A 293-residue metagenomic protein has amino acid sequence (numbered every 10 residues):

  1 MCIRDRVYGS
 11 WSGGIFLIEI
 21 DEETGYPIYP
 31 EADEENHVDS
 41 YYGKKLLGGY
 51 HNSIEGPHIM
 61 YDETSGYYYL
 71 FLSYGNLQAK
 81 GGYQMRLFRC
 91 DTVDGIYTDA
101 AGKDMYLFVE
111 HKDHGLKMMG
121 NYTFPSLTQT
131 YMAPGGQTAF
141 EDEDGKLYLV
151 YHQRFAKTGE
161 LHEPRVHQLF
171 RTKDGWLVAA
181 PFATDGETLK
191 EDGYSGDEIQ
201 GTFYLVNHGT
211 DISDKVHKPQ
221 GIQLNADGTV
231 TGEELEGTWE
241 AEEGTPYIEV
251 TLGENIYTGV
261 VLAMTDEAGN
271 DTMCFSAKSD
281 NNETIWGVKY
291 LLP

Functional and structural regions predicted by a protein language model:
M1-P293: Carbohydrate-active catalytic/glycan-binding domains of CAZyme proteins, especially the secreted or lumenal ectodomains
